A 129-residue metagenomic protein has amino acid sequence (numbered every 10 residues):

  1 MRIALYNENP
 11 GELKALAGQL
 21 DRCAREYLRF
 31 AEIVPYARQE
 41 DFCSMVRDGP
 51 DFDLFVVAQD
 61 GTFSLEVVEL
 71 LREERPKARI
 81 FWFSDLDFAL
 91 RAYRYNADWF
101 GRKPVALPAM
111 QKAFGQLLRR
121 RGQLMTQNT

Functional and structural regions predicted by a protein language model:
N7: Conserved acidic carboxylate
P10-Y36: Two-component/phosphorelay signaling modules centered on CheY-like receiver
E26, D48-G49, E73-E74: Alpha-helix C-cap/termination motif
P35-D53: Acidic, metal-coordinating helix/loop segments flanking the phosphotransfer/catalytic sites of two-component signaling
D53-M125: CheY-like receiver
